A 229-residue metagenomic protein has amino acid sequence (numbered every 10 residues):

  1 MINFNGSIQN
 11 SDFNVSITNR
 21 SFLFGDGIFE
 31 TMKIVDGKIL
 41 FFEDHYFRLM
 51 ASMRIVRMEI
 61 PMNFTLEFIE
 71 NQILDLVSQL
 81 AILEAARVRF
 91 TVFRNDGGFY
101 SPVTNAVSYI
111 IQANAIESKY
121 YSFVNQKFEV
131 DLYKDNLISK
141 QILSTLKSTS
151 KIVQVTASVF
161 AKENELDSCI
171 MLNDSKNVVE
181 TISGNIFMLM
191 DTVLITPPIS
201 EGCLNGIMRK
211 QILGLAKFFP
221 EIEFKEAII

Functional and structural regions predicted by a protein language model:
M1-D75, G98, P102-I229: Helix-start/capping segments and mature chain N-termini
Q79-F99: Ordered, amphipathic secondary-structure segments that act as subunit-interaction surfaces in large macromolecular
